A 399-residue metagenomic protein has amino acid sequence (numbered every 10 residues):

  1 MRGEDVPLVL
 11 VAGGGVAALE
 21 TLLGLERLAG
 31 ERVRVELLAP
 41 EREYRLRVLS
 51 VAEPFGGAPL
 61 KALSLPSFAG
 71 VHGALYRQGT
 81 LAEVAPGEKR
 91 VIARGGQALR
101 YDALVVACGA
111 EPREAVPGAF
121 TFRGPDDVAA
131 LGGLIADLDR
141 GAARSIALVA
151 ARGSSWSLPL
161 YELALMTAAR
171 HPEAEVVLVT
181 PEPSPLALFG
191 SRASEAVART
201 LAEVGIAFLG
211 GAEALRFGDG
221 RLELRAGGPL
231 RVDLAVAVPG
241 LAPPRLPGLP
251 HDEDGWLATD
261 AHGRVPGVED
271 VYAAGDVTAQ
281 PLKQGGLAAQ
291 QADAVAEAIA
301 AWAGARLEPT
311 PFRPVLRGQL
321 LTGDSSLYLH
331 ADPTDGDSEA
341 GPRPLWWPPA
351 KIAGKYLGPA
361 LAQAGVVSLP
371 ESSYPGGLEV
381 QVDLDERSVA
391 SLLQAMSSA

Functional and structural regions predicted by a protein language model:
M1-V6, G73-E162, A169, V236: FAD-binding core/adjacent interface of flavoenzyme oxidoreductases
R2-A74, R152-L188, L393-M396: Beta1-alpha1 glycine-rich phosphate/pyrophosphate-binding loop at the start of Rossmann-like nucleotide-binding domains
R34-E36, A74-V91, L99, H171-A261 (+1 more regions): A Rossmann-like FAD-binding core segment of flavoenzymes
V116-G210, R216, A279, Q290: Predominantly flavin-linked oxidoreductase catalytic cores and closely associated redox partners
P117-A142, P229-Q291: FAD-site-proximal beta/loop scaffold in flavoenzymes
G255-Y272, T322-G336, G341: FAD-binding beta-loop-beta segment adjacent to the flavin cofactor pocket
A274-T322: A conserved FAD-binding loop/helix module that cradles the flavin
S326-A399: C-terminal auxiliary extensions adjacent to catalytic cores
